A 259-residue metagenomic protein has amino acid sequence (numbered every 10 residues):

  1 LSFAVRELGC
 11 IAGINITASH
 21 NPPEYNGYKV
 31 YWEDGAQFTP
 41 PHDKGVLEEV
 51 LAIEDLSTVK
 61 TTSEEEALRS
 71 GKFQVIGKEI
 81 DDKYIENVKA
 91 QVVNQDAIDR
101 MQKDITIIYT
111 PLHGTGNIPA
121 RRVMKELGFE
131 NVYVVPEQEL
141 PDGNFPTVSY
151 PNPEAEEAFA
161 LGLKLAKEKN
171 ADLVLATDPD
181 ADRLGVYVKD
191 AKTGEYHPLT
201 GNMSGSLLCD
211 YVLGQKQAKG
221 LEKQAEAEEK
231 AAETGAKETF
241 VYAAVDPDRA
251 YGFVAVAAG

Functional and structural regions predicted by a protein language model:
L1-E33: Ferredoxin-reductase
L1-I11, A155-D172: Conserved phosphate-binding catalytic cores of ATP/NTP-utilizing and phosphoryl-transfer enzymes
T17-S19, D43, E137-L140, P179 (+1 more regions): Short, ordered loop/turn segments at secondary-structure junctions
N21-E24, T115-N117, P141-N144, A181-G185 (+1 more regions): Flexible loop/turn segments at secondary-structure boundaries
E24-W32, D182-G201: Short Gly/Thr/Asp-enriched flexible loops that form oxyanion-binding sites at enzyme active sites
N26-A160, L165-A166, A225, A231: Gly/Ser/Thr-enriched, mixed-charge loops and adjacent short helices that form phosphate/oxyanion-binding elements
E54-E79, D190-G259: Proline/glycine-rich low-complexity loops and linkers
